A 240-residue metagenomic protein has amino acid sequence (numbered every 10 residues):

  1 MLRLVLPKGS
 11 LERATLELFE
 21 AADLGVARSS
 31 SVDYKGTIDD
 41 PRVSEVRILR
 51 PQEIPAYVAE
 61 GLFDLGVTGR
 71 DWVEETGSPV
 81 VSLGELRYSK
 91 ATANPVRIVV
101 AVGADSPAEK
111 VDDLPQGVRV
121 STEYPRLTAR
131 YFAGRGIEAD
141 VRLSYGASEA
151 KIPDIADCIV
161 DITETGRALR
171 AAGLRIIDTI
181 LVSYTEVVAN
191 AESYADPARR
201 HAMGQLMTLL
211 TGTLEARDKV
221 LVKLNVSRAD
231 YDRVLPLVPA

Functional and structural regions predicted by a protein language model:
M1-A240: Domain-level signature for soluble enzymes in the chorismate/prephenate branch of the shikimate pathway
